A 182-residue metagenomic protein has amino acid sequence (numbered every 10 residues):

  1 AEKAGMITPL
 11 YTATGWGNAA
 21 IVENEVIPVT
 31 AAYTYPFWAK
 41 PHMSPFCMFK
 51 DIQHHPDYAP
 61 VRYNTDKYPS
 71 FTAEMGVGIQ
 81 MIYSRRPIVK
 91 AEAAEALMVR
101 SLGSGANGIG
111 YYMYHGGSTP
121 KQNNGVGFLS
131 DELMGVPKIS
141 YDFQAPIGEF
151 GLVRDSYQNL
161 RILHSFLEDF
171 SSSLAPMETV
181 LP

Functional and structural regions predicted by a protein language model:
A1-I52, G117-K121: Substrate-binding cleft/loops of secretory-pathway carbohydrate-active enzymes
A1-K3, I7, W16-A19, N64-Y83 (+3 more regions): Carbohydrate-binding surfaces of carbohydrate-active enzymes
E25-T30, R62, L133-G135: Alpha-helical protein-protein interaction elements
V26, Y35, L97, V126-G127: Short alpha-helical interface elements
F37, P41-A73: Active-site-adjacent "gating/activation" loops or surface patches in catalytic cores
D51-Q53, K90-E95: Short linear interaction motifs
